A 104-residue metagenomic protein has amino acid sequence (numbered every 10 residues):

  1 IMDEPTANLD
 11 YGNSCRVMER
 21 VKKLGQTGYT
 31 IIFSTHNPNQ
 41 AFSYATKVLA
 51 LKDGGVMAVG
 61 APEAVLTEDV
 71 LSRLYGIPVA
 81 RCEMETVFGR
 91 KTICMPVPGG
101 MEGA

Functional and structural regions predicted by a protein language model:
I1-D3: Catalytic Walker B motif of ABC-type/P-loop ATPase nucleotide-binding domains
T6-A7: Short loop immediately C-terminal to the Walker-B catalytic DE motif in ABC-type ATPase nucleotide-binding domains
D10: ABC-family nucleotide-binding domains
C15-T27: Helical segment within the ABC ATPase nucleotide-binding domain
T35-H36: H-loop/switch region of ABC-family ATPase nucleotide-binding domains
A41-S43: A short, surface-exposed alpha-helical micro-motif characterized by mixed small hydrophobic and charged/polar residues
V48-A61: H-loop (His-switch) and adjacent beta-strand-loop-beta switch element of ABC-type ATPase nucleotide-binding domains
L74-A104: ABC ATPase nucleotide-binding domains
